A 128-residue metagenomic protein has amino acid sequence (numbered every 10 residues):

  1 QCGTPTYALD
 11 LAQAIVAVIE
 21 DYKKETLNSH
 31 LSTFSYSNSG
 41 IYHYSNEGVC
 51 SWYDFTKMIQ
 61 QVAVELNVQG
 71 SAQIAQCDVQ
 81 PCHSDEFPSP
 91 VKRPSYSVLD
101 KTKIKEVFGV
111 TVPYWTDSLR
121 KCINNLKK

Functional and structural regions predicted by a protein language model:
Q1-K23, L27-H30: Substrate-positioning beta->alpha
G3-T6, C50, L99, V110-P113: Residue-level signal for the nucleotide or nucleotide-sugar donor/cofactor binding architecture
A8-L11, I15-A17, Y53-M58, V98: Domain-wide signal for the mature, well-folded portions of proteins, strongly enriched in nucleus-encoded organellar
L11, Y44, F55, I104 (+1 more regions): Non-catalytic, hydrophobic alpha-helical segments
A17, Q61, K121-N125: Residues within well-ordered alpha-helical secondary structure of globular protein domains
D21-P88: Mid/C-terminal beta-alpha module of Rossmann-like enzyme folds, strongest in SDR-family dehydrogenases/epimerases
D85-V107: A hydrophobic C-terminal alpha-helical subdomain
Y114-K128: Amphipathic terminal alpha-helices
